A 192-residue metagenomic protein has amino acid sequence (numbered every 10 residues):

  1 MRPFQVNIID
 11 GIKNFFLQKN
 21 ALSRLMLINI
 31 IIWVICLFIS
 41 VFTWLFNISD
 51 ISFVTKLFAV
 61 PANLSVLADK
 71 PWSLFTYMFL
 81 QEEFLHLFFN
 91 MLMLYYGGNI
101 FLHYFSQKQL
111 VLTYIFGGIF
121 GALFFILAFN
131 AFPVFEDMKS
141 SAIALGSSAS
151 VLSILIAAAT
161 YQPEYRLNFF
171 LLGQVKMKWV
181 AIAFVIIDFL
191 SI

Functional and structural regions predicted by a protein language model:
M1-I192: A detector for small-residue-rich transmembrane helices and their helix-helix packing motifs
